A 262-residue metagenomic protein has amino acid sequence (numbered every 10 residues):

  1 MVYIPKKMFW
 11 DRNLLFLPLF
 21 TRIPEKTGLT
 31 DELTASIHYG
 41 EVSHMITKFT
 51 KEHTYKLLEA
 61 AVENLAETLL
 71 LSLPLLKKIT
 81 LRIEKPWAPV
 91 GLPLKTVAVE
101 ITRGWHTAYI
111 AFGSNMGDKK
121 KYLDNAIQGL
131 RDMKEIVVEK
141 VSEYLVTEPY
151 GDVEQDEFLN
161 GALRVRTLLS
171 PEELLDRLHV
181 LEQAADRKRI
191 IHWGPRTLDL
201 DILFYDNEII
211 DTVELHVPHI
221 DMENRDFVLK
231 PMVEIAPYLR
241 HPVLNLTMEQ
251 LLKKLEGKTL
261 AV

Functional and structural regions predicted by a protein language model:
M1-I110, S114: N-terminal, polar/charged subdomain of small-to-medium soluble alpha/beta proteins
M1-K6, T147-E148, L215: Glycine-rich, charged/polar anion/phosphate-binding loops that engage phosphate groups from diverse ligands
D11-L15, K77, K95-V97, K134-K140 (+3 more regions): A generic structural signal for short beta-strands and their flanking turns/coil linkers
L19-T21, S114, R164-T167, F204-N207: Short beta-strand-to-loop capping motifs
R22-T27, D31, W105, Y150-E157 (+2 more regions): Flexible, gly/pro- and Lys/Arg-enriched active-site loops
P24-G40, N125, L130-S170: Short, surface-exposed acidic-centric catalytic microdomains
R82-P86, Y144-V146, L203-Y205: Short loop/turn motifs enriched for small/polar and acidic residues
T107-I127, E135: Extended accessory regions or peripheral subdomains of proteins
